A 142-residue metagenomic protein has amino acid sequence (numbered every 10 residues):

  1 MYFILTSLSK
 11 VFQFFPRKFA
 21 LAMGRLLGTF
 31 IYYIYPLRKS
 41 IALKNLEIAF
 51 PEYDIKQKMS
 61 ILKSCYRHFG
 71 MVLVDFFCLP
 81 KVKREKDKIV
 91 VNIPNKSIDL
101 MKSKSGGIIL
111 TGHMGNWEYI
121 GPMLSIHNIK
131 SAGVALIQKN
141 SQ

Functional and structural regions predicted by a protein language model:
M1-T111: Membrane-anchoring hydrophobic helices of lipid-metabolizing enzymes
S105-Q142: Catalytic core of membrane glycerolipid acyltransferases/transacylases, capturing the structured, soluble-facing
